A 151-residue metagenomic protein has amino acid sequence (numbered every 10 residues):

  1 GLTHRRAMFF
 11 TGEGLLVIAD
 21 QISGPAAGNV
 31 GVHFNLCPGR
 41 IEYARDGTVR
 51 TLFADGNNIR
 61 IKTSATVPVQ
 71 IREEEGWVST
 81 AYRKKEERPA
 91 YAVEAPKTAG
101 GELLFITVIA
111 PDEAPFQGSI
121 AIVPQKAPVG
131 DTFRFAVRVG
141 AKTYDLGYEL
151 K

Functional and structural regions predicted by a protein language model:
G1-K151: CBM-like, beta-strand-rich accessory domains located in the C-terminal region of large, secreted polysaccharide-active
